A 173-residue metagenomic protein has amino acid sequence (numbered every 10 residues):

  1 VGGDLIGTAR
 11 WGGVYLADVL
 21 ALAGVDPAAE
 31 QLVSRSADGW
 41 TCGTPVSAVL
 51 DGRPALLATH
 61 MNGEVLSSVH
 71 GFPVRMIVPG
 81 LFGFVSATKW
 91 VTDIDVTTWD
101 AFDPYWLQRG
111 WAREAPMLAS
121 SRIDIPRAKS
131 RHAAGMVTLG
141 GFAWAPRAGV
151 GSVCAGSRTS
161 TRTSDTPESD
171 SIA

Functional and structural regions predicted by a protein language model:
V1-V153, A173: Structured, non-membrane catalytic/scaffold regions adjacent to prosthetic-group chemistry
T138, T159-T166: Ala/Thr-enriched low-complexity intrinsically disordered regions
A155, D165-D170: Short amphipathic, helix-prone segments within low-complexity/disordered or flexible regions
T159, S171-I172: Residues flanking N-terminal targeting/processing segments that define the start of mature chains
